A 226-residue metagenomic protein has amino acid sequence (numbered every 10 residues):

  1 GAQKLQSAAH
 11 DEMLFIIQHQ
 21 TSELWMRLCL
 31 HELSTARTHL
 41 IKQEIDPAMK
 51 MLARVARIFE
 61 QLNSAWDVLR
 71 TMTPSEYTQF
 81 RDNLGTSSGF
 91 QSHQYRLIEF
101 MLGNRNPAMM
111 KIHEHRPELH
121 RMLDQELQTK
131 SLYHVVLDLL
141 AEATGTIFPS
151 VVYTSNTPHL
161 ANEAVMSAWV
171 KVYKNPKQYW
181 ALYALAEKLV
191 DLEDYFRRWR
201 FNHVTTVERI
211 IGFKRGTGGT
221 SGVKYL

Functional and structural regions predicted by a protein language model:
G1-L226: Surface-exposed peri-terminal alpha-helical interaction modules
